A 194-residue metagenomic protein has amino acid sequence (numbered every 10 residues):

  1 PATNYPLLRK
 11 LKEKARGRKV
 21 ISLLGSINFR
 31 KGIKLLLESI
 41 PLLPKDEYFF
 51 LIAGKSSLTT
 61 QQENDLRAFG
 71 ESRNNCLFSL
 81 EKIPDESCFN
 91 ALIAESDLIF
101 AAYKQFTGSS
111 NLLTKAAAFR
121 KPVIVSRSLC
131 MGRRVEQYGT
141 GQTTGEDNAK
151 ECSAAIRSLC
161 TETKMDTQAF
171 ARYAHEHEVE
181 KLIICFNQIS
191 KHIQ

Functional and structural regions predicted by a protein language model:
K14-K31, L37-I40, F50-I52: Conserved donor-binding/catalytic core segment of Leloir-type glycosyltransferases
L24, F49-N64, E81-K82: Glycosyltransferase donor-sugar binding loop
E63-S87, A91: Nucleotide-activated donor-binding/catalytic signature segment of Leloir-type glycosyltransferases, i.e., the conserved
P84-S96, A118, E136: Short acidic alpha-helix that forms the nucleotide-activated donor recognition element in Leloir-type transferases
A91-G108: Acidic donor-binding loop of glycosyltransferase active sites
L98-I99, P122-S126: Short hydrophobic beta-strand element within catalytic cores of glycosyltransferases and related nucleotide-activated
Y138, Q142-K150, I156-T163: Conserved acidic donor-binding segment of nucleotide-sugar-dependent glycosyltransferases
D147, T161-H192: A charged, aromatic-enriched C-terminal amphipathic alpha-helix characteristic of glycosyltransferases across folds
